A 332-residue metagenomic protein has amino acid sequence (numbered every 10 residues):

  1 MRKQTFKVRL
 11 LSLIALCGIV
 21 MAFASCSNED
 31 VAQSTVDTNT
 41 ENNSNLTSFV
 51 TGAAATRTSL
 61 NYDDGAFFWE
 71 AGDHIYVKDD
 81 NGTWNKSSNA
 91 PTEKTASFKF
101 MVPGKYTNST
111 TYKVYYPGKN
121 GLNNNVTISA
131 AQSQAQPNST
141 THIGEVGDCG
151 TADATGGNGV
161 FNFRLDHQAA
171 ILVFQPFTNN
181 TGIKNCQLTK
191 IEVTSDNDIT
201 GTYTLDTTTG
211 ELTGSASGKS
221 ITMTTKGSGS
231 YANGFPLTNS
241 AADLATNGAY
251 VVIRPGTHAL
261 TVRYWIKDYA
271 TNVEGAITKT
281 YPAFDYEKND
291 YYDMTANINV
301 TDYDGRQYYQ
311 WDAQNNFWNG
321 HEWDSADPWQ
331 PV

Functional and structural regions predicted by a protein language model:
R2-V332: Sec-type signal peptide cleavage vicinity
